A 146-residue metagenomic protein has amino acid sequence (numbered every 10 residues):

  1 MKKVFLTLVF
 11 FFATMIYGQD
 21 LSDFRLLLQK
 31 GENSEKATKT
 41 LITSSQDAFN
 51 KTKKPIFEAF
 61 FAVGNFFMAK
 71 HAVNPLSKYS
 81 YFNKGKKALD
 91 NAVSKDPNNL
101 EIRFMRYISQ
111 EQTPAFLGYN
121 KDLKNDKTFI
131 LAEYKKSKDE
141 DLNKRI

Functional and structural regions predicted by a protein language model:
M1-D23: Bacterial Sec-dependent N-terminal signal peptides
Q19-I42, F60-V63: N-terminal leader/linker segments that initiate helical-solenoid repeat arrays
K30-S44, K78-K86, Y119-N120, D126: Helix-turn-helix repeat elements of alpha-solenoid scaffolds
G31-E32, A62, F67-L76, Q112-L117: Short coil/turn linking the two alpha-helices of tandem helical-hairpin repeats
P55-F57, I102: TPR alpha-solenoid repeat register
F60, G64-F67, M105, S109 (+1 more regions): "A position-specific structural signal for the A-helix of alpha-solenoid helical repeats
